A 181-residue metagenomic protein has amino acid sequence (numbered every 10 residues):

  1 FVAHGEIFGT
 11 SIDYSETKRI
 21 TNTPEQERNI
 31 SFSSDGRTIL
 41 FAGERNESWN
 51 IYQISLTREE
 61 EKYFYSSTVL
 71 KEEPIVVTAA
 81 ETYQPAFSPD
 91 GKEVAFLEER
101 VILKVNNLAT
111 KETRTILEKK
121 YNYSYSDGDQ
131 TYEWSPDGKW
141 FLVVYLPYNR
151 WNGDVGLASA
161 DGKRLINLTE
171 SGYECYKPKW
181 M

Functional and structural regions predicted by a protein language model:
V2-F8, I12-Y14, R19-R28, S34-Y65 (+5 more regions): A flexible loop/linker signature enriched in serine peptidases of the S9 family
S67-E72: Asp-box/WD-like beta-propeller blade repeats and closely related beta-sheet repeat scaffolds
R164, Y176-K177: Hydrophobic alpha-helical and helix-loop surface patches within well-folded domains that function as non-catalytic
